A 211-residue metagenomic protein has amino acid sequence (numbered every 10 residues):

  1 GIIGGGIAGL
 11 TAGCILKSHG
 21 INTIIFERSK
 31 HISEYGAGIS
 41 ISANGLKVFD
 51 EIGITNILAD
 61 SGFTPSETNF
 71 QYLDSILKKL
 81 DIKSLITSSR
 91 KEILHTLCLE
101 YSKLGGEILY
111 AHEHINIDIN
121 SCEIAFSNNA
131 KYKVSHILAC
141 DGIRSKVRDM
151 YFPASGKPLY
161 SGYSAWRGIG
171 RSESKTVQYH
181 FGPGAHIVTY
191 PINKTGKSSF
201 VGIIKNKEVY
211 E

Functional and structural regions predicted by a protein language model:
G1-A8: Beta1/beta-strand and adjacent pyrophosphate-binding region of the FAD-binding site in flavoprotein oxidoreductases
A8, H31, R144: Conserved Rossmann-like nucleotide-cofactor binding loop
T11-A12, V147: Hydrolases whose catalytic domains are alpha/beta-hydrolase-1, hotdog thioesterase, or metallo-beta-lactamase-like
A12-I21, V48-E51, L104: A short, Lys/Arg-enriched amphipathic alpha-helix followed by its capping loop at the start of a domain
C14-A37: Glycine-rich FAD pyrophosphate-binding loop
S42-I169, E173, K207-E211: Conserved N-terminal helical subregion
T176-Y210: Active-site substrate-recognition segment that forms the wall of the catalytic cavity or substrate channel
